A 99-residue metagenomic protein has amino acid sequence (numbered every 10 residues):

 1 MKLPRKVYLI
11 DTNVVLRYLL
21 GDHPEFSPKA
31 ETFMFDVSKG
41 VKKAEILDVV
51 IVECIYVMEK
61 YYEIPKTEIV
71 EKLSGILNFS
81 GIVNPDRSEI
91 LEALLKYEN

Functional and structural regions predicted by a protein language model:
M1-I46, Y62-E71: Short, well-structured N-terminal submotif of metal-dependent ribonuclease cores
L3, G81-N99: Active-site neighborhoods of divalent-metal-dependent phosphate/nucleic-acid chemistry enzymes
V14-V15, E53-V57, G75, E92: A general alpha-helix detector
S27-A30, I51, I90: A general structural signal for well-ordered alpha-helical segments in protein cores
D36-V37, I76, K96: Hydrophobic helix-cap positions at the C-terminus of alpha-helices in RecA-like/P-loop ATPase nucleotide-binding cores
I46-V50, D86-E89: Short, conserved alpha-helical segments within structured domains
I55-G81: Active-site-proximal, substrate-binding regions of enzyme catalytic domains and RNA-binding/basic surfaces
